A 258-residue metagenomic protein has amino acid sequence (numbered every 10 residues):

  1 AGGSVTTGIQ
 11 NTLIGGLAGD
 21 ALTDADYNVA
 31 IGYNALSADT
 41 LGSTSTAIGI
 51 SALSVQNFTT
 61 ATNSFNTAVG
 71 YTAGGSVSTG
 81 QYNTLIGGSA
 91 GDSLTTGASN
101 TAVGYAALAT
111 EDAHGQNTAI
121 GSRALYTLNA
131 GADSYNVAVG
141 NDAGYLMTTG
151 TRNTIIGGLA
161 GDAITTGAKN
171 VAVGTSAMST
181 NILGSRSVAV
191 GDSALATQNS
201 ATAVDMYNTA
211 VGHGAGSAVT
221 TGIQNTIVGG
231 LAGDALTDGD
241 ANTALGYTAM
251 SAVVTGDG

Functional and structural regions predicted by a protein language model:
A1-G258: Glycine- and small/polar-enriched repetitive beta-structure motifs of secreted/surface proteins
